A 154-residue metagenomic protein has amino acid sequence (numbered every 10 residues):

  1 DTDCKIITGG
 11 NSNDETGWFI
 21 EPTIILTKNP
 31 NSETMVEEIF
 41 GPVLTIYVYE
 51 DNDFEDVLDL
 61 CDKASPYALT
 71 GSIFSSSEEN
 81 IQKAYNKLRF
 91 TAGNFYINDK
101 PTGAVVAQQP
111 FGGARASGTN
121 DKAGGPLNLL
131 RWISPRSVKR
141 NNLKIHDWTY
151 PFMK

Functional and structural regions predicted by a protein language model:
D1-K5: Long, low-complexity segments enriched in small/aliphatic residues
I6-N11: Cytochrome P450 fold signature focused on the C-terminal beta-domain
S12-N13, F19-K154: Conserved C-terminal structural/oligomerization subdomain of aldehyde/semialdehyde dehydrogenase
